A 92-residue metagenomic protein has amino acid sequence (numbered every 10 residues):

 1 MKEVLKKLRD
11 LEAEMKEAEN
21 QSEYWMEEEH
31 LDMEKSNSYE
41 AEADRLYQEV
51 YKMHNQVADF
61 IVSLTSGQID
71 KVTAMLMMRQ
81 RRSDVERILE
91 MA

Functional and structural regions predicted by a protein language model:
M1-A13: Short, charge/polar-rich alpha-helical segments
L8-L11, L46, L64, L89: Generic leucine side-chain signal with a strong bias for well-ordered alpha-helical environments
D10-A13, I69, R81: Intrinsic disorder/low-complexity segments in short proteins, especially the signal peptide and propeptide regions
L11, M15-W25, M53: Non-transmembrane amphipathic alpha-helical segments
S22-M33, L64, A92: Secondary-structure edge/capping motif, primarily at the C-terminal ends of alpha-helices and the immediately following
M33-R79: Acidic, low-complexity, intrinsically disordered interaction modules
Q80-A92: Domain-scale macromolecular recognition modules
